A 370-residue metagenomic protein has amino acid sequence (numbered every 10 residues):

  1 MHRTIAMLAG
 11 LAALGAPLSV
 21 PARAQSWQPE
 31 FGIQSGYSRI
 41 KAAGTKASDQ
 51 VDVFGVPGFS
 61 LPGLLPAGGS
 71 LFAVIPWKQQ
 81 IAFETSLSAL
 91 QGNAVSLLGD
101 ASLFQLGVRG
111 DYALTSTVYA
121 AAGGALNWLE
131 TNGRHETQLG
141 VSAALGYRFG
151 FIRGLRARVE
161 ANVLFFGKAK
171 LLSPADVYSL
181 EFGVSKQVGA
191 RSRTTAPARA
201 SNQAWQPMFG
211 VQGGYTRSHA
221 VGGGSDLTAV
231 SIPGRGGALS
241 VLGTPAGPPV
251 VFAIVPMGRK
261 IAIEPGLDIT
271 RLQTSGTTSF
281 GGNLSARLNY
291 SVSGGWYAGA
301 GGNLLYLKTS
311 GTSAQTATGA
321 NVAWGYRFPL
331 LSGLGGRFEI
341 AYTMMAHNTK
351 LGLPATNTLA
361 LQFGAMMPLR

Functional and structural regions predicted by a protein language model:
M1-A9: Bacterial N-terminal signal peptides that target proteins for export
L14-A22: C-terminal segment of classical bacterial N-terminal signal peptides
R23-I81, T85-Q91, V177-I261, D268-R271 (+1 more regions): Short glycine/proline- and aromatic-enriched beta-strand/turn motifs that initiate or cap beta-hairpins
R39, S70-A143, F149-G154, E181 (+5 more regions): Gram-negative (and chloroplast) outer-membrane scaffold detector with strong preference for beta-barrel transmembrane
P57-L64, A94-G99, T131-H135, A169-S173 (+5 more regions): Outer-membrane beta-barrel domain signature
R158-P197, R337-E339, T343-R370: Hydrophobic secondary-structure block in the mid-to-C-terminal portion of proteins
